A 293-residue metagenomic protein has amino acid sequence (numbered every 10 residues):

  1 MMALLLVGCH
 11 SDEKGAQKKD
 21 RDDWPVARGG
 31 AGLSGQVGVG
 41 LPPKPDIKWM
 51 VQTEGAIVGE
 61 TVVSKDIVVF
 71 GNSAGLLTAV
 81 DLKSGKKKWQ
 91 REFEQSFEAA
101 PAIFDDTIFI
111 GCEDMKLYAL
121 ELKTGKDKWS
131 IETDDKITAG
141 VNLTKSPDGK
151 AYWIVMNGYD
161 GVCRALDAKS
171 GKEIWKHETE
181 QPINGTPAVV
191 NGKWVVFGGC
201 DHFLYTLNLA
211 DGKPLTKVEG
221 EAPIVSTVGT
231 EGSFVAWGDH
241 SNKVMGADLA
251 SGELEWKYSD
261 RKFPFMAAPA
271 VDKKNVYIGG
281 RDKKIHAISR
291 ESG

Functional and structural regions predicted by a protein language model:
M1-L4: Sec-dependent N-terminal signal peptides
L6-G8: C-terminal motif of bacterial Sec signal peptides marking the signal peptidase cleavage site
H10-D12: Bacterial signal peptide processing site
K18-G29, E54-L77, R91-Y118, I131 (+5 more regions): Repeat-blade elements of multi-bladed beta-propeller folds
K18-K48: Blade/loop signatures of beta-propeller domains
P43-G59: N-terminal, post-signal-peptide region of Sec/Tat-exported proteins
I47-V51, K86-R91, K126-I131, K172-H177 (+2 more regions): A short beta-strand motif characteristic of beta-propeller blades
D81-S84, E121-T124, D167-S170, N208-G212 (+2 more regions): Short loop/turn segments that connect beta-strands within beta-propeller blades
